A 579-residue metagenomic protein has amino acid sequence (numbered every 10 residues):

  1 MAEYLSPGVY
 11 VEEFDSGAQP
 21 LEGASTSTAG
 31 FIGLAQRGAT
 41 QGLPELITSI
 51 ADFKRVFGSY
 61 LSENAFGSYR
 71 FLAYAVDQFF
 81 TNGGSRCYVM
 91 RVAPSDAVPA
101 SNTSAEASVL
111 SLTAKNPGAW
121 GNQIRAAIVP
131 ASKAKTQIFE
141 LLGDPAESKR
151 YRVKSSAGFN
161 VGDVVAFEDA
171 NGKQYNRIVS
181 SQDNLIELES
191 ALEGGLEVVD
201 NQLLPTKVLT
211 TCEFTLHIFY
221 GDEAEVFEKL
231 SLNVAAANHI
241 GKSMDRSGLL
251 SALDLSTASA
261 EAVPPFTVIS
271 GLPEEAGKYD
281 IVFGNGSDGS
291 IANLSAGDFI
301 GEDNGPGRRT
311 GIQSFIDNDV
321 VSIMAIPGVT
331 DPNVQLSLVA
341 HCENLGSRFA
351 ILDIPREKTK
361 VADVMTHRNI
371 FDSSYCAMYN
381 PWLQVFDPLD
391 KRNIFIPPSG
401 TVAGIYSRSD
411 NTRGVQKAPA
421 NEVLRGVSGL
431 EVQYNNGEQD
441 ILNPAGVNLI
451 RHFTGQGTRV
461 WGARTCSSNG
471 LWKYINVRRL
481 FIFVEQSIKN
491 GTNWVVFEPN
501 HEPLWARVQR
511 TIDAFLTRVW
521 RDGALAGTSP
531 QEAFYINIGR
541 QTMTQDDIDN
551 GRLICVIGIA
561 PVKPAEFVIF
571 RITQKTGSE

Functional and structural regions predicted by a protein language model:
M1-G118, A166-D169, F219-E223, V282 (+2 more regions): Structured, hydrophobic secondary-structure cores that serve as assembly/anchoring elements
P99-T113, A119-G195: Autoprocessing Asn-cyclization modules and mimics
A100-S104, G121-I128, R177-V179, E223-P265 (+2 more regions): Short amphipathic beta-strand/extended segments with alternating polar/hydrophobic composition
E106-S108, A157-V161, T206-T215, L553: A short, compositionally biased
A134-T136, A236-S243, G577-E579: Short, cationic low-complexity segments
G162-V164, I291-A296, L345: Bergerat-fold GHKL/Histidine-kinase-like ATPase
D169-G248: Small/polar beta-strand repeat architecture
S259-R308: Long, low-complexity, polar/charged, intrinsically disordered or flexibly structured peripheral segments
